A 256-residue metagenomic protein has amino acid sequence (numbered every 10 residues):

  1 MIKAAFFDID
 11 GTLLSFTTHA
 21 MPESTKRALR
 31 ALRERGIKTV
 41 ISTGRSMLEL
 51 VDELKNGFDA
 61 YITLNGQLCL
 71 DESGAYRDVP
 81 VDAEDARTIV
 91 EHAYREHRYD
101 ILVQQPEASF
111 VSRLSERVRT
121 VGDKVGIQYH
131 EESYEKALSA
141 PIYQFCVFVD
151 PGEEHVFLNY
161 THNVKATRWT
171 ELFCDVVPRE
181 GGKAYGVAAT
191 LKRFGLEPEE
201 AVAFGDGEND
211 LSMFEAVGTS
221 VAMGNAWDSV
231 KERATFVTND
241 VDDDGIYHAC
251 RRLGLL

Functional and structural regions predicted by a protein language model:
K3-T18: Asp-based phosphoryl-transfer active-site loop
F16, E23-R117: Active-site phosphate-binding/coordination module
L32, N65, F145, F214 (+2 more regions): Residue-level signal for inorganic ion chemistry
L48-L50, V156, G186, S212-M213 (+2 more regions): Phosphate- and divalent-cation-binding pockets in alpha/beta enzyme and binding domains that engage nucleotide-derived
N56-G57, N65, Y160-N163, A216-V217 (+1 more regions): Short, structured coil segments at secondary-structure junctions
D59-G66, V79, G122-K124, A166-W169 (+2 more regions): Short hydrophobic/aromatic-enriched beta-strand-loop microsegments
E96-F204, E208-A216, N225: Conserved acidic, metal-coordinating active-site core of Asp-based, Mg2+-dependent phosphoryl-transfer enzymes
A216, S220-L256: Asp-based, Mg2+/Mn2+-dependent phosphohydrolase catalytic module
